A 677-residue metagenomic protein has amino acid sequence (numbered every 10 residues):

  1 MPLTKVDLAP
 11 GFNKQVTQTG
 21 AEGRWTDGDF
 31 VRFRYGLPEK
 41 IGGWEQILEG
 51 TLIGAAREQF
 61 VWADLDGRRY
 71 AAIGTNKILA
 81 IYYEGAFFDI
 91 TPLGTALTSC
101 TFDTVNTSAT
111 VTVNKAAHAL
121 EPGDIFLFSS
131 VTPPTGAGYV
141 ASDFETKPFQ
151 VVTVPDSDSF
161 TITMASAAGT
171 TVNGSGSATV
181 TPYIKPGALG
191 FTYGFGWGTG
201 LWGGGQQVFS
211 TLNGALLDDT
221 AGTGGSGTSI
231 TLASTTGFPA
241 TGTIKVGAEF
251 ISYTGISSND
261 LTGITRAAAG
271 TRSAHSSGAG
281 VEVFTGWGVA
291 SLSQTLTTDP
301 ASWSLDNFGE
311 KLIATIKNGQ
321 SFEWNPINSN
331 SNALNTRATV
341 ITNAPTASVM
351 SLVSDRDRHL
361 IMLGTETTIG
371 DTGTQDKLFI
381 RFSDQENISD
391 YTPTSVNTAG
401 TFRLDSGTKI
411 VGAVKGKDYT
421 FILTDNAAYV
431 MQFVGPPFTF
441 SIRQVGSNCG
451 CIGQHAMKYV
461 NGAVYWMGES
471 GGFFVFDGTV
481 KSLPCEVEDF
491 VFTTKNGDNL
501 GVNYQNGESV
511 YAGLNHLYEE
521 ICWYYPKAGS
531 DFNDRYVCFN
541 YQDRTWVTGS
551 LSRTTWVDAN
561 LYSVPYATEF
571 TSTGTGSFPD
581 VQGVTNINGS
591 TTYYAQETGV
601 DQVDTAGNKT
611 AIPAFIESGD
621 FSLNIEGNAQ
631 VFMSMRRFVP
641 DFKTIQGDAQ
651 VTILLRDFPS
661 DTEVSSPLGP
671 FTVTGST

Functional and structural regions predicted by a protein language model:
M1, G20, I90-G227, A233-A301 (+1 more regions): Small/polar beta-strand repeat architecture
M1-T95, A188-Y193, S302-S304, N448-V464 (+1 more regions): Beta-sheet repeat architectures centered on beta-propellers
G43-W62, T91-T95, G286-T298, N330-E508 (+1 more regions): Beta-propeller and closely related beta-pinwheel folds
G67-Y70, E310, D418-Y419: Structural hallmark of WD40 beta-propellers
G74, T298-S321: Elongated alpha-helical scaffolds
N76, E84, K245-G247, K317 (+2 more regions): Short strand-coil-strand connectors
I78-Y82, L189-G196, S321-P326, T367-T394 (+2 more regions): Short beta-strand segments and strand-loop junctions that repeat across beta-rich extracellular domains
